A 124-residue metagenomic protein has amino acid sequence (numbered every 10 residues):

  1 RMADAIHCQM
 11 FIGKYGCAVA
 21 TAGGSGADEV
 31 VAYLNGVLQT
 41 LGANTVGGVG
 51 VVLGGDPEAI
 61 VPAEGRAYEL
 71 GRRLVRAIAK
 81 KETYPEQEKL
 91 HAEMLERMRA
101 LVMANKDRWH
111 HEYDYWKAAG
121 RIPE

Functional and structural regions predicted by a protein language model:
R1-N44: Helix-loop-strand module that forms the ligand-binding subsite of alpha/beta enzymes
N44-E124: Glycine-rich phosphate/pyrophosphate-binding loop and the adjoining helix
